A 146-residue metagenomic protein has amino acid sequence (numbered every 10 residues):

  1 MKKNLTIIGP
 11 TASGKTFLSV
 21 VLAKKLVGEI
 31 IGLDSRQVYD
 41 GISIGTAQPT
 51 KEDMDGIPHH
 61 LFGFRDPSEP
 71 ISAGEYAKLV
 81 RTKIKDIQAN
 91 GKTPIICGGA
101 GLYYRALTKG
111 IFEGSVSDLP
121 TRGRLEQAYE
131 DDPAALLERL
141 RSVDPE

Functional and structural regions predicted by a protein language model:
M1-E146: Phosphate/pyrophosphate-binding catalytic cores of soluble transferases and nucleic-acid-acting enzymes
